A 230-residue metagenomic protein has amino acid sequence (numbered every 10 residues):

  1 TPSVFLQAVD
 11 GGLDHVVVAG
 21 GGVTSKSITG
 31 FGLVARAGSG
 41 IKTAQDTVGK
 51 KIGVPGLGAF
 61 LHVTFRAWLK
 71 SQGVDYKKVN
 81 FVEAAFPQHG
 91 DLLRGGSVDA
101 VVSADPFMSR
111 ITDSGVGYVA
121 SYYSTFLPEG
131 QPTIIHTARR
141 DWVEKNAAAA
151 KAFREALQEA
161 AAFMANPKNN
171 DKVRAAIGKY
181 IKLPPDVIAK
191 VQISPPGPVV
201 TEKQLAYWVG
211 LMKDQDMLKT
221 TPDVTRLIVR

Functional and structural regions predicted by a protein language model:
T1-V74, N80-E83, D99-D105, A120-S121 (+1 more regions): Short, glycine-/small- and polar/acidic-enriched structural segments that line small-molecule recognition paths
S3, P87-A176: Pocket-lining segment of extracytoplasmic ligand-binding domains
V9, A37, K51, G56 (+7 more regions): Sec/Tat-exported extracytoplasmic proteins
G22-K26, T125-P128, P195-K203, V224: Short, solvent-exposed loop/beta-turn-alpha elements that line the ligand-binding surface or hinge of extracytoplasmic
G38-K51, K77, K145, K213-D214 (+1 more regions): Immediate post-signal peptide segment of exported/extracytoplasmic ligand-binding proteins
K70-A85, L92-D99, P185-D186, D216-R226: A local structural motif
V143-M217: Secondary-structure end/capping motifs
